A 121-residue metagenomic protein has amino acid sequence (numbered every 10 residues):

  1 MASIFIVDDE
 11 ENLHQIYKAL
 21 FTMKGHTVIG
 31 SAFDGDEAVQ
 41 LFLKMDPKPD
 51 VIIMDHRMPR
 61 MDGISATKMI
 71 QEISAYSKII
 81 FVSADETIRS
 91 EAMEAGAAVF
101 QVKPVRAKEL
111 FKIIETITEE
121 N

Functional and structural regions predicted by a protein language model:
V7-D9, A32, I52: Conserved sequence signature across two-component system core domains
E11-G30: Two-component/phosphorelay signaling modules centered on CheY-like receiver
D34-E37, D62-S65: Acidic catalytic/metal-coordinating carboxylates
D55: Active-site residues of response regulator receiver
M58: Receiver (REC) domain active-site loop signature in two-component systems and cognate sites in sensor histidine kinases
S65, D85-V102, E109: Alpha4 helix (beta4-alpha4-beta5 surface) of REC/receiver domains from two-component response regulators
I80-V82: Hydrophobic/aromatic residues positioned on beta-strands within the core alpha/beta folds
V105-E115: C-terminal output helix
